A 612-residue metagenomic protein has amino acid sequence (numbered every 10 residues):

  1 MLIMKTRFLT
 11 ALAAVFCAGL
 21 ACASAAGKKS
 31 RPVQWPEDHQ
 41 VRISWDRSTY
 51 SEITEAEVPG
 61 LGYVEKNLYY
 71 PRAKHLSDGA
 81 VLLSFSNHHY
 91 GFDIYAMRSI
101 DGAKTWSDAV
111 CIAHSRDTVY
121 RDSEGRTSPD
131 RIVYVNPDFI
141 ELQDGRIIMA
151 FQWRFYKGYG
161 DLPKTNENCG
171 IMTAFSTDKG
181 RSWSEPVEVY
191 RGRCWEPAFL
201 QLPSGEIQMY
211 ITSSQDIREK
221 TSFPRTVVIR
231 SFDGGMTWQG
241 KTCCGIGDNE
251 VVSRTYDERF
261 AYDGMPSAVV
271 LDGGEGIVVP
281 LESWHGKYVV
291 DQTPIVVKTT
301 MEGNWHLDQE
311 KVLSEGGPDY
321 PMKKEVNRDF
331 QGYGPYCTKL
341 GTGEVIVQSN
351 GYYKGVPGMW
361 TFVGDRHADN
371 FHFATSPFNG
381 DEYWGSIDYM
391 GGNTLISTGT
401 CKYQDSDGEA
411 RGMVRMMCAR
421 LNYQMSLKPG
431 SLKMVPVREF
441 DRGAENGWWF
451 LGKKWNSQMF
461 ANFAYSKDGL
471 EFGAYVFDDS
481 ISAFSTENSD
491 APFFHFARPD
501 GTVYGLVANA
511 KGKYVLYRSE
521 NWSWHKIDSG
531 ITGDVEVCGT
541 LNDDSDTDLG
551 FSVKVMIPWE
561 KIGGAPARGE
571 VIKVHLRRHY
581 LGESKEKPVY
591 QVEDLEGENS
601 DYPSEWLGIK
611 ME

Functional and structural regions predicted by a protein language model:
L2-L12: Bacterial N-terminal signal peptides that target proteins for export
T6, I140-Q143, L200-L202, L427-D441: N-terminal capping/interface segment
A11-G19: Bacterial N-terminal signal peptides
A14, G62, S128, L162 (+8 more regions): Residues embedded in well-ordered secondary-structure elements
C22-S24: Sec/Tat signal peptide C-region and signal peptidase I cleavage site
G27-S426: Asp-box/BNR beta-propeller blade signature and adjacent active/binding-site loops in extracellular glycan-interacting
S426-E612: Structural preference for beta-rich elements and adjacent junctions enriched in aromatics
